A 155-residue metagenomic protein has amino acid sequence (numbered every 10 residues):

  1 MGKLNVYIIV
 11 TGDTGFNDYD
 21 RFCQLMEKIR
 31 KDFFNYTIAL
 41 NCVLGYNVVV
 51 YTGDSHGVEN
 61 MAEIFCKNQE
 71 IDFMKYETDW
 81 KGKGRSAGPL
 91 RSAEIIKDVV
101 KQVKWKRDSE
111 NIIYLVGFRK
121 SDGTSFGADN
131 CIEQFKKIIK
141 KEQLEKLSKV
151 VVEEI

Functional and structural regions predicted by a protein language model:
G2-N5, T14-I155: Acidic/glycine-enriched connector segments
